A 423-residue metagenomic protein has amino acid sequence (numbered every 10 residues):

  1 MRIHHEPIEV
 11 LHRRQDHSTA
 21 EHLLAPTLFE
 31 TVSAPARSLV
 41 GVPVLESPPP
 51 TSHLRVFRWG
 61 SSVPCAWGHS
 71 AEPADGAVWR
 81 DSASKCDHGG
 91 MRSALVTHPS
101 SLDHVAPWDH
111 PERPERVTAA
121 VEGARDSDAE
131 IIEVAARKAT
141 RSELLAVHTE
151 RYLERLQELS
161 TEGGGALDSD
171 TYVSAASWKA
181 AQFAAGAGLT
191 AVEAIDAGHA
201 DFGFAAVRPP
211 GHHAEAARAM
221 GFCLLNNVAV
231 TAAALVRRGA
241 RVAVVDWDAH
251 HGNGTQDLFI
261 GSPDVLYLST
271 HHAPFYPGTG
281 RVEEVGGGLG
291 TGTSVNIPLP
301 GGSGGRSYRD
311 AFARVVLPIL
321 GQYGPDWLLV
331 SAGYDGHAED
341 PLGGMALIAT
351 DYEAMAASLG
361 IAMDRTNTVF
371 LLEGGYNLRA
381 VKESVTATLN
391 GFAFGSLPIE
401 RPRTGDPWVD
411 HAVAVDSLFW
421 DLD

Functional and structural regions predicted by a protein language model:
I8-V78: Polybasic, low-complexity intrinsically disordered segments
G68, R80, P99, A119 (+1 more regions): N-terminal beta-strand/alpha-helix entry module and adjacent surface of metal-dependent catalytic domains
D87, R92-L95, R155-D423: A general "terminal functional-core" signal
M91-A146: N-terminal low-complexity, Ser/Thr- and acidic-residue-enriched intrinsically disordered segments
R137-T161: Charged, often glycine-rich, active-site loop that binds/positions anionic groups
